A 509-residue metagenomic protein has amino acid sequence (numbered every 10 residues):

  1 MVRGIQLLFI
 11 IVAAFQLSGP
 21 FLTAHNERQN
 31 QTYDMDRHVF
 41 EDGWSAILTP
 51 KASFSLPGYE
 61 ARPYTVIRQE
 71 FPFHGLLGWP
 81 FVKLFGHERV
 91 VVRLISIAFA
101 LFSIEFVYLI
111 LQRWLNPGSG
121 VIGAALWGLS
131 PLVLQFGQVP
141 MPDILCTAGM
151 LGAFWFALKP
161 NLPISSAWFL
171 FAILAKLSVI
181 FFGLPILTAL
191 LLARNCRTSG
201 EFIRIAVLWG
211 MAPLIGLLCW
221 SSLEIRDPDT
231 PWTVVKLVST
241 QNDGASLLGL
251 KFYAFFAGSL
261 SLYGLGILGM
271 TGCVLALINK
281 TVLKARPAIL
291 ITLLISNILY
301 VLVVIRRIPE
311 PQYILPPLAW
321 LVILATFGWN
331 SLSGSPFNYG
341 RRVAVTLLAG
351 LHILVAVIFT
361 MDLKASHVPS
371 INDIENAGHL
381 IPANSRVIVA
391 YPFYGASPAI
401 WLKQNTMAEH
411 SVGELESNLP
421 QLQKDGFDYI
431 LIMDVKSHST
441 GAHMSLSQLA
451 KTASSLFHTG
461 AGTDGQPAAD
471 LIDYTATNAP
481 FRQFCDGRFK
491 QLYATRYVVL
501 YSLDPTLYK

Functional and structural regions predicted by a protein language model:
M1-L8, A167, G210-L214, T281-V282 (+1 more regions): Signature aromatic-anchored transmembrane alpha helix within multi-pass, membrane-resident enzymes that catalyze glycan
A13-S18, V179-I180, G328-S331, R341-V368 (+1 more regions): Transmembrane alpha-helical segments
V91-L115, G152: Transmembrane-helix motifs of polytopic, lipid-linked glycan transferases
I104-L109, A125-L126, L145-I164, W168 (+1 more regions): Specific aromatic-rich, kink-prone transmembrane helix
L132-L145, E310: Short acidic/glycine- and proline-prone juxtamembrane loop motifs at membrane-interface regions of multi-pass membrane
S165, H367, H379-E416, Q423 (+2 more regions): Short periplasmic/luminal acceptor-recognition loop of GT-C membrane glycosyltransferases, typified by
L191-L192, L260-I298: Hydrophobic, aromatic-rich transmembrane alpha-helices and their immediate juxtamembrane boundary segments
A193, R204-A245, G258-G269: Membrane-lumen/periplasm interface segments of specific transmembrane helices in polyprenyl phosphate-linked
